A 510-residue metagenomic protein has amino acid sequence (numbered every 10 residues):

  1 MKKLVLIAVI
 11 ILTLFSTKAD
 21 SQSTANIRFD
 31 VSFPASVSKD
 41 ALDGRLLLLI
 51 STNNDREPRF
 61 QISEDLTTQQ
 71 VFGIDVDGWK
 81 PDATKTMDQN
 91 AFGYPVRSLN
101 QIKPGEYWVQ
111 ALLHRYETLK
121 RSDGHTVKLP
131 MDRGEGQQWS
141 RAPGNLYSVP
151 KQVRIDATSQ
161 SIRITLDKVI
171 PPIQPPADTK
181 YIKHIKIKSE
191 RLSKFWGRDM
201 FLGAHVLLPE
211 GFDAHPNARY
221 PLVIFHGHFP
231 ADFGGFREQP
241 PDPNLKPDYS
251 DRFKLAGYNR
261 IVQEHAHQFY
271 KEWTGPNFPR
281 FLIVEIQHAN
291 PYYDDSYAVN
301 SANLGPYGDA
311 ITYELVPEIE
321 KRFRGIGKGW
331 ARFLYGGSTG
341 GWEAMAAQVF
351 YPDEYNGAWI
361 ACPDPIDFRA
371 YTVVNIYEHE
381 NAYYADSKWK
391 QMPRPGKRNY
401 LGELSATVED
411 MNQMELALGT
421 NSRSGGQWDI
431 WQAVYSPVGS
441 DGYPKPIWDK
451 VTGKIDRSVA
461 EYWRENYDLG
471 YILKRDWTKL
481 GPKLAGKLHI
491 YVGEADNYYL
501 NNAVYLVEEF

Functional and structural regions predicted by a protein language model:
M1-T24: Bacterial Sec-dependent N-terminal signal peptides
S23, F29, E64-D65: Gly-Asp-aromatic-enriched flexible segments
T24, K39-A41, H215, K483: A cross-taxa feature marking solvent-exposed loop/turn segments within ectodomains of secreted and single-pass membrane
N26-R28, D43-L47, G203: Exposed beta-strand and adjacent loop surfaces of beta-rich binding modules that mediate intermolecular recognition
I27-A35: A short, amphipathic beta-strand motif
S36-D40, L99: Short secondary-structure boundary/capping segments within folded domains
K39-N53: Short, ordered, surface-exposed loop/turn motifs in non-cytosolic proteins
T52-F92, R97-F510: Non-catalytic cap/lid and distal C-terminal segments of serine-dependent acyl enzymes
